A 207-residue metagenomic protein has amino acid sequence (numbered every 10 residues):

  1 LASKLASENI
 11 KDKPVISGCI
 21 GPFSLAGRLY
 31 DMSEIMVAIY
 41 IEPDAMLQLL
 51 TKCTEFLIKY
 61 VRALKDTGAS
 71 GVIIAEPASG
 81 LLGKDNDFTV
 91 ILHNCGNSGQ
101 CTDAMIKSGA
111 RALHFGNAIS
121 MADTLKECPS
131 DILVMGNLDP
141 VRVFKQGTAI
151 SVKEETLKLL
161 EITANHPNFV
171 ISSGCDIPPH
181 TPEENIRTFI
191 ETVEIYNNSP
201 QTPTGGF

Functional and structural regions predicted by a protein language model:
L1-F207: Active-site loop segments of alpha/beta catalytic cores
